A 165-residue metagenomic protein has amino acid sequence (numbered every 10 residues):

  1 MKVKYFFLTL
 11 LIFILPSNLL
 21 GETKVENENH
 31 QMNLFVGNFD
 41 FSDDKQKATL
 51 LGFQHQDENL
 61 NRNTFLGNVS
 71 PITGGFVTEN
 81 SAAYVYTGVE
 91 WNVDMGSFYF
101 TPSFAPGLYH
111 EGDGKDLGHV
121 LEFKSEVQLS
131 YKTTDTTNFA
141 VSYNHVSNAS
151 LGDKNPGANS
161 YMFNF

Functional and structural regions predicted by a protein language model:
M1-N27: Cleavable N-terminal export/targeting peptides
L20-N29, D43-D44, N59-V69, D94-F100 (+1 more regions): Short loop/turn motifs that connect adjacent beta-strands in outer-membrane beta-barrel proteins
H30-D40, L66-T78, T101-H110, S142-S147: Transmembrane beta-strand segments that form the barrel wall of outer-membrane beta-barrel proteins
F35, G52-Q54, G88-E90, Q128 (+1 more regions): Outer-membrane beta-barrel architecture
D40-D44, N59-N61, E79-A83, L108-G114 (+1 more regions): Gram-negative outer-membrane beta-barrel proteins
D43-K47, V77-E79, D116-L121, D153-A158: Replace "Gram-negative outer membrane beta-barrel proteins" with "bacterial and organellar outer membrane beta-barrel
K47-F53, P156-F165: Outer-membrane beta-barrel "beta-signal"
H55-D57, W91-V93, Y131, H145 (+1 more regions): Residue-level signature of outer-membrane beta-barrel architecture
